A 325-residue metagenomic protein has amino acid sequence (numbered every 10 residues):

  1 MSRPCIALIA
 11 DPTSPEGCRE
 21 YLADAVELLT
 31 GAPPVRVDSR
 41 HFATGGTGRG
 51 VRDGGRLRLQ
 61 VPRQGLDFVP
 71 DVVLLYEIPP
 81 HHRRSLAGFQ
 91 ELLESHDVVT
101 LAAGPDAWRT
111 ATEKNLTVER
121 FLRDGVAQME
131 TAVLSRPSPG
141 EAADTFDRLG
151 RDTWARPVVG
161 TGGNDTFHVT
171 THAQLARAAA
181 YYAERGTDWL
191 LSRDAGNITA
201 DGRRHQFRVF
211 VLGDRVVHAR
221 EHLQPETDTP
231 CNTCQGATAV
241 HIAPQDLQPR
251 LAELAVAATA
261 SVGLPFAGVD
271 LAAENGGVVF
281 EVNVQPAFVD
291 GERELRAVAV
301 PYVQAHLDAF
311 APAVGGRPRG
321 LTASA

Functional and structural regions predicted by a protein language model:
S2-A7: Extreme N-terminal starter segment of soluble prokaryotic enzymes
T13-L29, P34-T131: Conserved N-proximal alpha/beta basic substrate-recognition cap immediately N-terminal to, or forming the N-lobe
A127-R151: Rossmann-like NAD(P)H-binding beta-loop-alpha module
Q128, T153, G186-S192, P265: Short, structured loop/turn "capping" segments at alpha-beta junctions
T153, V217-H218, A267, V278-E281: Protein kinase-like catalytic core scaffold
N164-E253: Phosphate-binding site of ATP-dependent enzymes
R208, G268-D270: Short, surface-exposed charged micro-motifs
D246, A260-L264, A272-A325: C-terminal active-site "lid" helix and adjoining low-complexity regulatory extension at the edge of ATP-using catalytic
